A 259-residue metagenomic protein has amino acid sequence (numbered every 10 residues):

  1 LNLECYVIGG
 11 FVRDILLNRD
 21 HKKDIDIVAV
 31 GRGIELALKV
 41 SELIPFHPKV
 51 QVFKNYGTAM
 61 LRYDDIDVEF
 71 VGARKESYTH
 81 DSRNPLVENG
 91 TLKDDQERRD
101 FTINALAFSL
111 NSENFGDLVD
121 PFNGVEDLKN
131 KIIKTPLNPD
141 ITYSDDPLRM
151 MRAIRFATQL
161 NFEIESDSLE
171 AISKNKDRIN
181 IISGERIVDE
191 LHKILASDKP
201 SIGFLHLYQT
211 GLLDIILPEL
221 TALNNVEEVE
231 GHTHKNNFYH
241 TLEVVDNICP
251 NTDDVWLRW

Functional and structural regions predicted by a protein language model:
L1-W259: Catalytic cores of the polymerase beta-like nucleotidyltransferase superfamily and closely associated nucleotide
